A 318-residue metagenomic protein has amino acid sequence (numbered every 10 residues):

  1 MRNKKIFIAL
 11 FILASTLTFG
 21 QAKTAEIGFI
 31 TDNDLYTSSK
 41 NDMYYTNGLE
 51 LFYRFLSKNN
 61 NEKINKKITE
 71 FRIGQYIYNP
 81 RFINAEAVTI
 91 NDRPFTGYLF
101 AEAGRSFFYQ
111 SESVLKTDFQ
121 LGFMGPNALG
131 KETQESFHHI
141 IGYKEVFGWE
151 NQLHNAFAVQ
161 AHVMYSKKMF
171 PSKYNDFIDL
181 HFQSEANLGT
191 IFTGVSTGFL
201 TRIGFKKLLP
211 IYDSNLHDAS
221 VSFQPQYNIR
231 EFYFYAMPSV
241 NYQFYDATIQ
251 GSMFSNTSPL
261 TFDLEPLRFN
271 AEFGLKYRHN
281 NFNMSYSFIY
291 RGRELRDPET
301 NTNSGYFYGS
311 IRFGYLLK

Functional and structural regions predicted by a protein language model:
M1-A25, F313-L317: Bacterial Sec-dependent N-terminal signal peptides
A22-K66: N-terminal ordered "arm"
A25-F29, T69-I73, L115-L121, A161 (+6 more regions): Transmembrane beta-strands of outer-membrane beta-barrel proteins
T37, R81-F82, K206-K318: Outer membrane beta-barrel transmembrane domains
S38-Y44, E112, H154, S184-S196 (+2 more regions): Solvent-exposed loop/turn segments connecting transmembrane beta-strands in outer-membrane beta-barrel proteins
N47-L56, A161-K167, V195-F205, A271-Y277 (+1 more regions): Feature captures outer-membrane beta-barrel proteins of Gram-negative bacteria and organelles
L51-P80, F123, N280-M284: Glycine- and aromatic-enriched membrane insertion/assembly motifs of diderm outer-membrane and organelle channel
I73-F100, S106-L216, S220-F223, Y245-D263 (+1 more regions): Outer-membrane pore/translocation modules
